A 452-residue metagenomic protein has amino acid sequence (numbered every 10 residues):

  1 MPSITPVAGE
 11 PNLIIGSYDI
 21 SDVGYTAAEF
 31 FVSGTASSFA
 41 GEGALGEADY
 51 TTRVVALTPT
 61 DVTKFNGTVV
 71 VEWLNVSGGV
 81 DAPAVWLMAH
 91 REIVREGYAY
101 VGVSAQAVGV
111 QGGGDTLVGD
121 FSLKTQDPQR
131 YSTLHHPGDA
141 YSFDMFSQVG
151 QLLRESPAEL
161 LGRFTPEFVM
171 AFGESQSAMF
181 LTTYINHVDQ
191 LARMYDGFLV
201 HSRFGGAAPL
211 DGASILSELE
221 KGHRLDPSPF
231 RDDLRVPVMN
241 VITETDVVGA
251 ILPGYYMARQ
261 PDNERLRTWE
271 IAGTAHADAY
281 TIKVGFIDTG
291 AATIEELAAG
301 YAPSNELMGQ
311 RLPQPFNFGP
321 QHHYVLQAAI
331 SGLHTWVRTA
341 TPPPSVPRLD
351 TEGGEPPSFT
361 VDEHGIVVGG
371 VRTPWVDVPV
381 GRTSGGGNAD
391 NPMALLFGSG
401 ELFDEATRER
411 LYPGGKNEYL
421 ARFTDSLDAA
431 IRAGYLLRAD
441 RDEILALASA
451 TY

Functional and structural regions predicted by a protein language model:
M1-Y452: C-terminal His-loop and adjacent cap/lid subdomain of alpha/beta-hydrolase
